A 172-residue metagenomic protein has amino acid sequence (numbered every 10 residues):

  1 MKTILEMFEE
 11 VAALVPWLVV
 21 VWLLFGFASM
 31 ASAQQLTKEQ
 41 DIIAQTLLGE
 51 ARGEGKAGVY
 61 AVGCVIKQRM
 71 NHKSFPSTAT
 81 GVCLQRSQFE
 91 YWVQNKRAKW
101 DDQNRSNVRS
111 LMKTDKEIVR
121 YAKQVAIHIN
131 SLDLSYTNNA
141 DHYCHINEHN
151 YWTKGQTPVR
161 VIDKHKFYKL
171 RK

Functional and structural regions predicted by a protein language model:
M1-T3: Hydrophobic alpha-helical membrane-insertion segments
L5-L18, A31, Q40-D41: Catalytic phosphate/metal-binding cores of nucleic-acid and nucleotide-processing enzymes, i.e., regions that mediate
W17-G26: Bacterial N-terminal signal peptides
G26-S32: Membrane-interface motif at the C-terminal end of an N-terminal transmembrane signal
Q34-K172: Bacterial extracytoplasmic/cell-wall-associated proteins, especially those involved in peptidoglycan
